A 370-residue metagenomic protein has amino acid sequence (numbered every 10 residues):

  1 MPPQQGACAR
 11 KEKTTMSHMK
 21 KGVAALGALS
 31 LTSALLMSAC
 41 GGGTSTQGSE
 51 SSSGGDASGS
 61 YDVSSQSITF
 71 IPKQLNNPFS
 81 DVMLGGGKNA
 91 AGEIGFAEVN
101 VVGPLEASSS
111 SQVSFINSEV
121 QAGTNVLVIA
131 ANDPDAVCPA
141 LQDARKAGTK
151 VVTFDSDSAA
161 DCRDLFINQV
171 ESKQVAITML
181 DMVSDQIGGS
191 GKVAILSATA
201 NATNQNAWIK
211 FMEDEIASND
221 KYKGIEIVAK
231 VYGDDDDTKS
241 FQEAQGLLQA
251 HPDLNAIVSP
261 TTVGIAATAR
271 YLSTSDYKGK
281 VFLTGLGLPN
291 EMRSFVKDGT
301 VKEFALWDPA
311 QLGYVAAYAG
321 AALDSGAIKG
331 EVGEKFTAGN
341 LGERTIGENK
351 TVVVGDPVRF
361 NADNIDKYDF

Functional and structural regions predicted by a protein language model:
G27, G41, D56-S64, A200-N204 (+2 more regions): Hinge/cleft segment of the Venus flytrap/periplasmic-binding protein
M37-S53: Bacterial lipoprotein signal-peptidase II cleavage site
G54-A90, I94, V99-S114, A130-P134 (+2 more regions): Extracytoplasmic "Venus flytrap"
T69-I71, G123-A131, K150-F154, A194-L196 (+3 more regions): Periplasmic-binding protein-like
F79-E93, V175-M179, T203-K223, K239 (+2 more regions): Short, solvent-exposed amphipathic alpha-helices that sit in or adjacent to ligand/effector-binding or catalytic
Q112, I167-V193, A207, S240-F241 (+3 more regions): Hydrophobic alpha-helical segments within soluble ligand-binding/sensing domains
V126, D135, P139-Q174, D185 (+3 more regions): Flexible loop/hinge segments that line or gate small-molecule binding clefts
I129-R145, M212, G233-F295: Hydrophobic alpha-helical
